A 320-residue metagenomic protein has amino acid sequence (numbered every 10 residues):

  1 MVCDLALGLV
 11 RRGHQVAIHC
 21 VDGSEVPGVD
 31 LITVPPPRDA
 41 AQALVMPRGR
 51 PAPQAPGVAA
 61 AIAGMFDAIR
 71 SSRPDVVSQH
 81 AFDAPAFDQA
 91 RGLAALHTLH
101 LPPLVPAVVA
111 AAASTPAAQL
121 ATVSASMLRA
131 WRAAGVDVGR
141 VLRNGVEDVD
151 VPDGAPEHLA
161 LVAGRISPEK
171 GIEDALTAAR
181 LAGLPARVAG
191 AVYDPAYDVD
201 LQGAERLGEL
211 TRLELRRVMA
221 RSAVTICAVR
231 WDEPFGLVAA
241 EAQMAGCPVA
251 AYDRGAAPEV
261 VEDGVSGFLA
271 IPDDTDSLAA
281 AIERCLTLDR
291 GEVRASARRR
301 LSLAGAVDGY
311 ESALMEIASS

Functional and structural regions predicted by a protein language model:
M1-S320: Catalytic cores of nucleotide-sugar-dependent glycosyltransferases that transfer UDP/GDP/TDP-activated
